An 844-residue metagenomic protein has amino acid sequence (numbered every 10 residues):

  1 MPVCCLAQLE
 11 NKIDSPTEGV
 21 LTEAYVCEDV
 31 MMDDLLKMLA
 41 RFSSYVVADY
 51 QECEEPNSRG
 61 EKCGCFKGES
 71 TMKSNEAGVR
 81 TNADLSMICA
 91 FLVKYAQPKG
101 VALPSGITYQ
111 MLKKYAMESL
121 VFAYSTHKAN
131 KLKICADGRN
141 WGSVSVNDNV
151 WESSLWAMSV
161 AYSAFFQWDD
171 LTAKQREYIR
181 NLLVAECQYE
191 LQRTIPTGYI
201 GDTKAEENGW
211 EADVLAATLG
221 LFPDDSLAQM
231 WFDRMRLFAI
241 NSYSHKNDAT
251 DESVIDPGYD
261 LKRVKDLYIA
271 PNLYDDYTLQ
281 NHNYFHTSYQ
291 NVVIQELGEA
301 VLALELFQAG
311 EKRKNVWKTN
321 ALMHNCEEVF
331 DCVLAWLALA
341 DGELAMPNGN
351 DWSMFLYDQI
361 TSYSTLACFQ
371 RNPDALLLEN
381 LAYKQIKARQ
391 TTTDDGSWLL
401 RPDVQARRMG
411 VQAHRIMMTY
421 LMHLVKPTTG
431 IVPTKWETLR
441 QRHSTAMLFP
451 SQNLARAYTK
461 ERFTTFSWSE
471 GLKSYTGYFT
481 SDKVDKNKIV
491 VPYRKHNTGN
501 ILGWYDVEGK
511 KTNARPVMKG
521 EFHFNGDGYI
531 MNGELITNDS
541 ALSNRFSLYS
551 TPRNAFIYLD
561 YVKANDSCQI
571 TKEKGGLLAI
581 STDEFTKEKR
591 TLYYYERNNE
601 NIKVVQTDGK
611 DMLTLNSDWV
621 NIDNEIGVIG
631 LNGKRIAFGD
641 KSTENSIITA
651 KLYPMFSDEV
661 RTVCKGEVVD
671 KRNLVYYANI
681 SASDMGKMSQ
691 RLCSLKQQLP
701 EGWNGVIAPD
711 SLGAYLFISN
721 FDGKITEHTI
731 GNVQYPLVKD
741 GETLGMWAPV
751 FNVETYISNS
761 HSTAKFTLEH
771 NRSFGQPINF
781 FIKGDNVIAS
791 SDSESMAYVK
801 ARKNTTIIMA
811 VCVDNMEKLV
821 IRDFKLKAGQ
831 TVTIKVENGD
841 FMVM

Functional and structural regions predicted by a protein language model:
M1-E10: Bacterial Sec-dependent N-terminal signal peptides
L9-D137: Low-complexity, Ser/Thr/Pro/Gly-enriched N-terminal "stalk/linker" regions
K131-L132, W141-F165, K174-Q452: Extracellular polysaccharide-recognition and catalytic grooves
V293, L306-V316, L337-Q698, G702-L737 (+2 more regions): Extended polysaccharide-engagement surfaces of secreted carbohydrate-active enzymes
V562-N565, F717-D722, E727-T729, A789-S793 (+2 more regions): Asparagine-centered strand-capping/turn motif at beta-strand->loop junctions
V706, A714-F717, T755-I757, R772-Y798: Extracellular ectodomain segments of secreted/surface proteins
Y735-E754, L819-G839: Intrinsically disordered, low-complexity Pro/Gly/Ser/Thr-rich segments with frequent PxxP/GP/PP motifs and embedded
